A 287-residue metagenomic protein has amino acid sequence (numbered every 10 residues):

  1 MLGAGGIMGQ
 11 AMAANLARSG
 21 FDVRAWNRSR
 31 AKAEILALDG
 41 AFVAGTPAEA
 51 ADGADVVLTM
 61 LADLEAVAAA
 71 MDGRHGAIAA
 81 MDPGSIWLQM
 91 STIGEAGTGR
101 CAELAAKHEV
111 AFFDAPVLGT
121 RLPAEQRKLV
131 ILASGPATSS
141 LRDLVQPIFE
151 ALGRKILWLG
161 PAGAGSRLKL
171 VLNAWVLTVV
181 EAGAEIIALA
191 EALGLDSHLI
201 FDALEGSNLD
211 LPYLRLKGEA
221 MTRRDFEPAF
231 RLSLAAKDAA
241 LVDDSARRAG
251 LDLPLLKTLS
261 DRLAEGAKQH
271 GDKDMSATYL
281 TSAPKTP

Functional and structural regions predicted by a protein language model:
M1-T59, S85, M90, R121-A124 (+1 more regions): NAD(P)+-binding Rossmann beta1-loop-alpha1 motif at the extreme N-terminus of oxidoreductases
V23, V43, A111-F113, I156 (+2 more regions): Hydrophobic beta-strand scaffold residues
P47-D52, V56, L64-V130: Rossmann-like NAD(P)(H) cofactor-binding subdomain of soluble oxidoreductases
I93-A174: Rossmann-fold dinucleotide-binding core
A164-T278, S282-K285: Helical "substrate-binding/catalytic lid" subdomain of Rossmann-like NAD(P)-dependent dehydrogenases/reductases
